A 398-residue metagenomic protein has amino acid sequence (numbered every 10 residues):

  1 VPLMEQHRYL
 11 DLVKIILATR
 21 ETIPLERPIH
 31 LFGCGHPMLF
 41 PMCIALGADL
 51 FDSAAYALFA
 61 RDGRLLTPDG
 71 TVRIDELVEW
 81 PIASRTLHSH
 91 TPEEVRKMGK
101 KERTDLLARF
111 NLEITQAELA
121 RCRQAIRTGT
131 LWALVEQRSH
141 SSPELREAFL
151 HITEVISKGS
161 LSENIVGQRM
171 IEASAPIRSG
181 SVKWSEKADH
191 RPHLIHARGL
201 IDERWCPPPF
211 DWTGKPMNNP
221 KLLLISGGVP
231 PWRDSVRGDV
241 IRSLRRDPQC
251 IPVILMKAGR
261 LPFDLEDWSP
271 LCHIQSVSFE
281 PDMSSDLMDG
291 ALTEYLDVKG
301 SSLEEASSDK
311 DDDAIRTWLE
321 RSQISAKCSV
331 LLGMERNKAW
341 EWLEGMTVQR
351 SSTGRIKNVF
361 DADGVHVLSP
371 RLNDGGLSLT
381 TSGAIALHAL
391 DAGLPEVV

Functional and structural regions predicted by a protein language model:
V1, I29, F51, S301-A306 (+3 more regions): Hydrophobic residues within beta-strands of alpha/beta enzymes
V1-S89, G376, A389: Glycine-rich phosphate/ribose-binding loops and adjacent secondary-structure elements that form binding surfaces
T22-R27, W318-S325, F360-D363: A structural motif corresponding to the C-terminal end of an alpha-helix and its immediate exit/capping segment
D49-A55, Q349-S351, V367: Short hydrophobic/aromatic-enriched beta-strand-loop microsegments
H88-G345, G383, A389, P395: C-terminal extensions of enzymes
I315-W318, S325, S352-I356, L372-G375: Intrinsically disordered, charged low-complexity linkers and terminal tails that flank or connect structured domains
V365-V398: C-terminal capping/extension of enzyme domains
